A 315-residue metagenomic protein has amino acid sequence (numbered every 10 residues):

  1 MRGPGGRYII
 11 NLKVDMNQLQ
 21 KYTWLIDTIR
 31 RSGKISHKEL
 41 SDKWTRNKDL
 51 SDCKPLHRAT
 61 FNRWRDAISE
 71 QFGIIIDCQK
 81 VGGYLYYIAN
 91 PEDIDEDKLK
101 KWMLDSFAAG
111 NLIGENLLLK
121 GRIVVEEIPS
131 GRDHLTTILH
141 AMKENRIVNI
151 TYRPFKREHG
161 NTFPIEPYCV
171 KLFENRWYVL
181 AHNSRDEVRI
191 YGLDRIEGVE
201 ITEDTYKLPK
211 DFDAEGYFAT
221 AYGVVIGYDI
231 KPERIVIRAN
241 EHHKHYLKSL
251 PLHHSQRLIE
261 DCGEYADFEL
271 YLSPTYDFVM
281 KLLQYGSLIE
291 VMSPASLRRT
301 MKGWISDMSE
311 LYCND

Functional and structural regions predicted by a protein language model:
M1-K98, D307-D315: Short, basic/aromatic recognition patches that contact phosphate-bearing ligands
R2-N11, R122-V236: Core beta-strand-centered patch of the WYL/Sm-like small regulatory domain
T23, H37, G73, C78-R153: Bulky hydrophobic/aromatic content
T23-T28, D105-A108, V279, L283-Q284: Short, hydrophobic/amphipathic alpha-helical patches that form generic packing surfaces within helical domains
L25, F61, N145, I237 (+1 more regions): A residue-level signal for conserved active-site and pocket-lining positions in enzyme catalytic cores
I76, V170, V199, L258-I259: A structural signal for short hydrophobic beta-strand segments in well-ordered beta-sheet cores
L85, N149, Y178-L180, D267 (+1 more regions): General beta-strand recognition
A219-D315: Polybasic (Lys/Arg-rich)
